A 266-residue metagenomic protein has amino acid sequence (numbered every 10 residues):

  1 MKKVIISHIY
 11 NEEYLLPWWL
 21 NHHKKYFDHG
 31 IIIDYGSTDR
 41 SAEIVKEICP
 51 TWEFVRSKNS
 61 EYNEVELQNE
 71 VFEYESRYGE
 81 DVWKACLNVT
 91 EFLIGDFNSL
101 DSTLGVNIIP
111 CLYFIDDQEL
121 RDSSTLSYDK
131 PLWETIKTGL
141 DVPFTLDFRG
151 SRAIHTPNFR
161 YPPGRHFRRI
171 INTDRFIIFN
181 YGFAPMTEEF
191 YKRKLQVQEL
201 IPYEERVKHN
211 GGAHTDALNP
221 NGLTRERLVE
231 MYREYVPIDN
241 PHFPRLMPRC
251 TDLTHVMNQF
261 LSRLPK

Functional and structural regions predicted by a protein language model:
K2-N21, G36: Active-site beta-to-alpha loop of glycosyltransferases that engages the nucleotide-sugar donor
P17-N21, A42-E43, I94-T103: Short alpha-helix within the catalytic core of nucleotide-sugar-dependent glycosyltransferases
W18, V45-L87: Active-site-proximal specificity loops/subdomain of glycosyltransferases
H22-N59: Acidic donor-binding segment of Leloir-type glycosyltransferases
D28, V82, T90, G105 (+1 more regions): Conserved acidic residues
Y35, L87-V89: Active-site acidic Asp-centered loop
E64-F72, L93-K266: Catalytic-site signature of metal-activated, phosphate-bearing donor transferases, centered on the GT-A/GT-A-like
